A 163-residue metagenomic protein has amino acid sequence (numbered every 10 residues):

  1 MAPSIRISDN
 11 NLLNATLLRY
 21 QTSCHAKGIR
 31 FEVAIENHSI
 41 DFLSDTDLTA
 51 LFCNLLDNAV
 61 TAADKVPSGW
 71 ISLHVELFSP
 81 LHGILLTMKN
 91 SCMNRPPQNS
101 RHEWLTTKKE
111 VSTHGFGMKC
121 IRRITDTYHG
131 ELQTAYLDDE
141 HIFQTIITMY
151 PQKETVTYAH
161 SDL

Functional and structural regions predicted by a protein language model:
I5, E32-L51, K109: Conserved short strand/loop->alpha-helix "switch" segment adjacent to the catalytic nucleotide/phosphoryl-transfer site
I7-K27: Short beta-to-alpha transition helix within the HATPase_c
E32, H74, Q133-A135: Short beta-strand patches within cytosolic ATPase/nucleotide-binding catalytic cores
V33-S39, L77-S79, C92: Heptad-repeat coiled-coil segments of the DHp/HisKA dimerization-phosphoacceptor module
D45-G69, T127: Conserved ATP-binding N-box helix of the HATPase_c
W70-H82: Short beta-strand/loop element within the Bergerat-fold HATPase_c
H82-G115, Y150-Q152, V156-D162: Glycine-rich/acidic phosphate-handling loop/turn and adjacent ATP-lid/helix of nucleotide-binding kinase/ATPase domains
E110, H114, K119-L163: Flexible, glycine-/charge-rich segments associated with ATP-binding catalytic modules
